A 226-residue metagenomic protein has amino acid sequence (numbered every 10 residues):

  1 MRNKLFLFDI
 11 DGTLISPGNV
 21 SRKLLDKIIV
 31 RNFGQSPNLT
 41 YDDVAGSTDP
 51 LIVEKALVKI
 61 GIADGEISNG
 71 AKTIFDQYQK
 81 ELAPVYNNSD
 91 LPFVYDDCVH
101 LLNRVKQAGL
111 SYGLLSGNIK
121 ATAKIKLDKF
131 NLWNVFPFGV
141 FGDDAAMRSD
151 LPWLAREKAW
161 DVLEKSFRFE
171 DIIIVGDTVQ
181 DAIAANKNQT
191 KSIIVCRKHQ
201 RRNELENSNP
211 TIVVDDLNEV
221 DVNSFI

Functional and structural regions predicted by a protein language model:
M1-A45, L51-E54, V58-K59: Active-site neighborhood of HAD-like aspartate-dependent phosphohydrolases
R2, L7, P84-L114, K120 (+1 more regions): Short, acidic loop-to-helix structural element flanking the phosphoryl-transfer center in phosphate-processing enzymes
R22, D26, D49-P50, E54 (+5 more regions): An amphipathic alpha-helix signature
V58-H100, R104: Metal-dependent phosphoesterase signature
N88, P92, I119-I173, V179-N188: Substrate-recognition "cap/lid" segment bordering the active-site pocket of phosphatases
N131-G139, E204-N223: Structural recognition of alpha->loop->beta junctions
I174-V214: Acidic, Mg2+-coordinating phosphoryl-transfer loop and its flanking beta/alpha structural elements, shared across
